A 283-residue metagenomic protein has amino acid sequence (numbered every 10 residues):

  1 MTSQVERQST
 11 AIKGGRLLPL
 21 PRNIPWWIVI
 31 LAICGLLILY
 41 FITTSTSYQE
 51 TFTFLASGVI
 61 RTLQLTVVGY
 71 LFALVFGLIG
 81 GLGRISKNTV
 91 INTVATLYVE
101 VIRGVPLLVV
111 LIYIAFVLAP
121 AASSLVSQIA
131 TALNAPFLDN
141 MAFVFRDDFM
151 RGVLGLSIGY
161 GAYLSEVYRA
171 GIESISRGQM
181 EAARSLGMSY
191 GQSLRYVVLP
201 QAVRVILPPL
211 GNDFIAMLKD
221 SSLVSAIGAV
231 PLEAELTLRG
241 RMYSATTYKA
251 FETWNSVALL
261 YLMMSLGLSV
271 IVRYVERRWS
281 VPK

Functional and structural regions predicted by a protein language model:
T2-K283: Transmembrane alpha-helices and adjacent helix-loop boundaries
